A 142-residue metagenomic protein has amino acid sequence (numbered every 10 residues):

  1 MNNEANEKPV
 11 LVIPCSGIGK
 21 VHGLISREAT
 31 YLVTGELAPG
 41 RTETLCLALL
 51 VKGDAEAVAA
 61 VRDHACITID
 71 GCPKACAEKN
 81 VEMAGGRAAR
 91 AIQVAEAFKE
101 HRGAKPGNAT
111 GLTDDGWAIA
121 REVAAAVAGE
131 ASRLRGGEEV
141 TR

Functional and structural regions predicted by a protein language model:
M1-R142: Iron-sulfur-associated redox domains of electron-transfer enzymes in respiratory and anaerobic energy metabolism
